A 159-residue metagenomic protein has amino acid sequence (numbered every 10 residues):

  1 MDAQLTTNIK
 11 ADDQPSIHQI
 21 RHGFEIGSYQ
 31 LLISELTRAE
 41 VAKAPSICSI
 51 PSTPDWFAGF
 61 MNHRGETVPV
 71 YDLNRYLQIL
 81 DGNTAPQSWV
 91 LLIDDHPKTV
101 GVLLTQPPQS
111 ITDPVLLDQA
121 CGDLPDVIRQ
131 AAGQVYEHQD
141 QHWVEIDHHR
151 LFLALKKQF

Functional and structural regions predicted by a protein language model:
M1-F159: An acidic, low-aromatic, low-complexity terminal/linker signal
